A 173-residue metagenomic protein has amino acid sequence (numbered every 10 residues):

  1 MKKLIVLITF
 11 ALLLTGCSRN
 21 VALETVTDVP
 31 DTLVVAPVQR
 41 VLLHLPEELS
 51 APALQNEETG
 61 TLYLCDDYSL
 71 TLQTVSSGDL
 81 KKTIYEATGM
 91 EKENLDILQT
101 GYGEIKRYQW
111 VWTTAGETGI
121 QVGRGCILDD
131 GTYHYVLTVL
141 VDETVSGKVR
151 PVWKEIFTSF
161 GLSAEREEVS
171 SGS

Functional and structural regions predicted by a protein language model:
I5-G60, C65-Y68, G119, G131-Y133 (+1 more regions): N-terminal targeting sequences that direct proteins away from the cytosol to non-cytosolic compartments
H44, L72-V75, Q121-C126: Short amphipathic beta-strand/extended segments with alternating polar/hydrophobic composition
E48-S50, V75-K81, I127-D129: A short, sequence-level motif marking secondary-structure junctions
T61-Y85: A short acidic-to-branched-hydrophobic micro-motif
V75-K81, N94, I156-F157, S170-G172: A general structural signal for short secondary-structure boundary/capping elements
S77-D79, T114-A115, D142-V145: Solvent-exposed loop/turn segments at secondary-structure junctions within structured extracellular/periplasmic domains
A87-V136, L140: Signature of long, low-cysteine stretches enriched in small and polar/charged residues
